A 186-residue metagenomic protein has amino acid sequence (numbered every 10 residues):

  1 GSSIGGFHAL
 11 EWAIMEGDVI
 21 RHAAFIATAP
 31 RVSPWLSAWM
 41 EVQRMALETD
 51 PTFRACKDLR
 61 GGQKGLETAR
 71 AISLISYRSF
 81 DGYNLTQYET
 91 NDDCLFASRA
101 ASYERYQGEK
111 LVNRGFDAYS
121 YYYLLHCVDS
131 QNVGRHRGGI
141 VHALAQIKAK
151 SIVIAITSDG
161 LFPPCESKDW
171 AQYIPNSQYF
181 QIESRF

Functional and structural regions predicted by a protein language model:
G1-S3, I156: Conserved alpha/beta-hydrolase "nucleophile elbow" surrounding the catalytic nucleophile
G6-G17, A23: Short glycine-enriched nucleophile-adjacent loop and the immediately C-terminal alpha-helix near the catalytic center
V19-R21, F25-L111: Alpha/beta-hydrolase-fold enzymes
Y106-G108, Y123-A143: Active-site nucleophile elbow and catalytic-triad environment of alpha/beta-hydrolase enzymes
N113, G160-E166: Conserved alpha/beta-hydrolase "acid-adjacent" motif
V128-N132, T157-F162: Acidic catalytic loop of the alpha/beta-hydrolase fold
I147, V153-A155: Short beta-strand/loop motif that positions the catalytic acidic residue of the alpha/beta-hydrolase fold
P164-F186: Catalytic histidine neighborhood in serine/cysteine hydrolases with alpha/beta-hydrolase-type architecture
